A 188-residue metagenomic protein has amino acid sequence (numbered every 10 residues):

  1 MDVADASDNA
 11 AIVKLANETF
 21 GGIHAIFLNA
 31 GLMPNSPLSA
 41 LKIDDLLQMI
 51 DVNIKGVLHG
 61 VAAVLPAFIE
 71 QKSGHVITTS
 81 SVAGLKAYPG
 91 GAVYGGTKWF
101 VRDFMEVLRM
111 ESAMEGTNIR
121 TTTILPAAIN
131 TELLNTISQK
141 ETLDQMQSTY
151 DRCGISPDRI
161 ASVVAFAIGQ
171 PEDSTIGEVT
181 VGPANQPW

Functional and structural regions predicted by a protein language model:
M1-I12, I43: The beta1-alpha1 cofactor-binding region of Rossmann-like NAD(H)/NADP(H)-dependent oxidoreductases
L15-I26, P34, R120: A glycine-rich helix->loop->beta "capping" turn within Rossmann-like NAD(P)(H)-dependent oxidoreductase domains
P37-L38, D45-I50: Substrate-binding pocket helix/loop in short-chain dehydrogenase/reductase
S39, K86-A92: Active-site loop immediately N-terminal to the catalytic Tyr-X3-Lys motif of short-chain dehydrogenase/reductase
V61, T97: Active-site helix of classical SDR
S81: Residue(s) in the substrate-gating loop at a strand-loop-helix junction that position the organic substrate next
I119, T123-I124, L143-W188: C-terminal helical subdomain
